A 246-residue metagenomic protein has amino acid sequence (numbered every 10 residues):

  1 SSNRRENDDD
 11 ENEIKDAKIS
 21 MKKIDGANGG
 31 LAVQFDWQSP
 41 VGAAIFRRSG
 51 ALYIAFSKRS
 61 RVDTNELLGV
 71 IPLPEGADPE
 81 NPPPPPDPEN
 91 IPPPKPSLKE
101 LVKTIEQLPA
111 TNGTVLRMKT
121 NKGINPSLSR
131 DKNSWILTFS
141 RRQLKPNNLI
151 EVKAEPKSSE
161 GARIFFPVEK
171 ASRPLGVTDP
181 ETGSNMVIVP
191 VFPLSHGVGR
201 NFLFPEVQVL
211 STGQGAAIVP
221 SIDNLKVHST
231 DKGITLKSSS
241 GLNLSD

Functional and structural regions predicted by a protein language model:
S1-D246: Signal-peptide-cleaved, periplasmic/extracellular N-terminal interaction regions immediately downstream of the signal
